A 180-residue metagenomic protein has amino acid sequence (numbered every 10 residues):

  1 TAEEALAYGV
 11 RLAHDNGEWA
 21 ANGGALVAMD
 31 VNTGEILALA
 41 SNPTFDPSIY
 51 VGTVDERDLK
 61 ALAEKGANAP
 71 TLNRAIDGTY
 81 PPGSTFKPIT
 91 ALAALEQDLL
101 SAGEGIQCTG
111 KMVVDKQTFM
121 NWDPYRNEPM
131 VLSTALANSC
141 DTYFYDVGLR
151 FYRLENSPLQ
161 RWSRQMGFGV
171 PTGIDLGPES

Functional and structural regions predicted by a protein language model:
T1-G24: Conserved, well-ordered alpha-helix/loop/beta-strand core segments that scaffold catalytic motifs
E18-W19, G24-T85, I89-S180: Beta-lactam-recognizing serine transpeptidase/beta-lactamase-like catalytic domain environment
